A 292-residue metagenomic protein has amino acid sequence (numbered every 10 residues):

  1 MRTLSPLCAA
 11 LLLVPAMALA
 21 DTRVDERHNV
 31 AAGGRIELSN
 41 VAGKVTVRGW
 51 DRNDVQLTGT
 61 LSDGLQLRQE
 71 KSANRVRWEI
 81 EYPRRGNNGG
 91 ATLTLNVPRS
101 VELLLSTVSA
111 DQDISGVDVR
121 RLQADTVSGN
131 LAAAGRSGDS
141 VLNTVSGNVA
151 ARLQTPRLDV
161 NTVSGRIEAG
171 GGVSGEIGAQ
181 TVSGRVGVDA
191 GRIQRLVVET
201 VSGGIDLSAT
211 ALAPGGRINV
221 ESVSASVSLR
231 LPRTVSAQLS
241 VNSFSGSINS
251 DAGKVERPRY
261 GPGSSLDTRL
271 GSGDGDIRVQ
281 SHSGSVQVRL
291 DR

Functional and structural regions predicted by a protein language model:
M1-R292: Intrinsically disordered, low-complexity terminal regions
